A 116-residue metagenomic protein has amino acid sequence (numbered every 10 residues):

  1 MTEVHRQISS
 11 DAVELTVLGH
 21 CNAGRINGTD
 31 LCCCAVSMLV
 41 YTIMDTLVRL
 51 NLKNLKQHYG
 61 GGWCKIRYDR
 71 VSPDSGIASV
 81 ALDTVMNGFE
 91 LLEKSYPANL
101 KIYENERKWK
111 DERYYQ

Functional and structural regions predicted by a protein language model:
M1-L31, Y41-Q116: N-terminal intrinsically disordered, cationic/polar leader segments that include organellar targeting peptides
